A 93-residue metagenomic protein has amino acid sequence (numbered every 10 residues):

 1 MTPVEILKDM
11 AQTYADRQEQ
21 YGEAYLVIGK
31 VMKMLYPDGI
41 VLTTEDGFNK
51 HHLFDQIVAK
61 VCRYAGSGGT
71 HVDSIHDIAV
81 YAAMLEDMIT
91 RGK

Functional and structural regions predicted by a protein language model:
M1-K93: Intrinsically disordered, low-complexity regulatory regions that flank transcription factor DNA-binding cores
